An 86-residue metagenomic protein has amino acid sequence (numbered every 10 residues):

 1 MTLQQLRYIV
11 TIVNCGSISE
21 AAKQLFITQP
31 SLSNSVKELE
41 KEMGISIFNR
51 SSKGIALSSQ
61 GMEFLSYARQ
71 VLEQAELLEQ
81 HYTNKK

Functional and structural regions predicted by a protein language model:
T2-Q5, Q29, G61: The N-cap/first-turn positions of alpha helices within or immediately adjacent to helix-turn-helix DNA-binding domains
L6-V13, S58, L65: Hydrophobic residues on short alpha-helical segments
V10-F26: Short helix-boundary/capping micro-motifs
S17-I18, V36, R50: Helix-turn-helix DNA-binding elements, focusing on the entry/boundary residues of the two helices that contact DNA
K23-Q24, K41, M62: Alpha-helical residues within the helix-turn-helix
E40-L57: A short LG(V/I)-centered, amphipathic sequence patch enriched for acidic residue(s) preceding the LG motif
E42-M43, F64-K86: Alpha-helical linker/hinge and terminal dimerization helices associated with HTH transcriptional regulators
